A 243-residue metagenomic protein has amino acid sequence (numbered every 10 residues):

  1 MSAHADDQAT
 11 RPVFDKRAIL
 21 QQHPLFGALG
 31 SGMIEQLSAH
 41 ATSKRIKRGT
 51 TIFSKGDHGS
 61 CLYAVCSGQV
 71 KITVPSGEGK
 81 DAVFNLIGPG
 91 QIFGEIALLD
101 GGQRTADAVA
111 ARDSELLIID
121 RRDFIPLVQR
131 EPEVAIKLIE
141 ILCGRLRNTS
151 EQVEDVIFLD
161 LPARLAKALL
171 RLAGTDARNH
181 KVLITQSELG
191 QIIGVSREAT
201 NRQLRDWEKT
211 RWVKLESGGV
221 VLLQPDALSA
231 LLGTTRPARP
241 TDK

Functional and structural regions predicted by a protein language model:
M1-R48, A97-L98: Cyclic nucleotide-binding regulatory module and flanking cytosolic helices
L25, T50-R112: Cyclic nucleotide-binding regulatory domains
A28, L62, L86, I118 (+2 more regions): Short aromatic/basic micro-patch
M33, V83-E140, R147: Cyclic-nucleotide recognition modules
C66, C143, L170-G174: Short, locally clustered residues in the helix-turn-helix/winged-helix DNA-binding domain
S67, Q91, R122-D123, G144 (+2 more regions): Alpha-helix/helix-capping structural signal
L159-R164, L170-K243: Phosphate-/nucleic-acid-contacting segments
